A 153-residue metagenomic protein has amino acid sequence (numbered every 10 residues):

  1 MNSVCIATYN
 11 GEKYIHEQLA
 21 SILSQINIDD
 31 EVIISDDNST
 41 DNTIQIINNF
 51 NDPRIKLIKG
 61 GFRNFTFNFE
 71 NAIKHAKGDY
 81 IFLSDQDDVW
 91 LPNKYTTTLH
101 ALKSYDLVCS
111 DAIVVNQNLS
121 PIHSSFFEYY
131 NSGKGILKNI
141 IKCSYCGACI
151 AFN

Functional and structural regions predicted by a protein language model:
A7, G11-S24: Short, well-formed alpha-helical segments that are part of the catalytic scaffolds of diverse glycosyltransferases
Y14-H16, D41-N49, N93: Acidic helix N-cap motif at the loop->helix transition within catalytic regions of sugar-transfer enzymes
S21, D36-Q45: A conserved acidic beta->alpha catalytic loop
D29-N38, I58-G60: Short beta-strand/loop segment that forms part of the nucleotide-sugar
G60-A76: Glycine-rich, basic loop-to-helix element that forms the pyrophosphate-binding segment of sugar-nucleotide handling
K74, K134-N153: Conserved nucleotide-sugar donor-binding catalytic segment
I81: Short aromatic/hydrophobic "clamp" motif used to bind/position activated sugar donors
Y95-I122: Conserved donor NDP-sugar-binding/catalytic core segment of glycosyltransferases
